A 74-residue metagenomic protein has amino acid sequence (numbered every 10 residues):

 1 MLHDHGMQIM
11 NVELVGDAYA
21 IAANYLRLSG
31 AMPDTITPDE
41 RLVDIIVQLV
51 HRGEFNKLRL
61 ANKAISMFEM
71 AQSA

Functional and structural regions predicted by a protein language model:
M1-G30: N-terminal acidic leader/helix
L2-V12, N62, F68-A74: Short, charged, intrinsically disordered terminal tails
V15, D39-V43, K57, A61: Short runs of predominantly hydrophobic/aromatic residues within well-ordered alpha helices that form helix-helix
L26-G30, I46-V50, Q72: Short amphipathic alpha-helical interaction patches enriched in hydrophobic/aromatic residues with interspersed Lys/Arg
I36-R52: Amphipathic alpha-helical segments that form the core helices of the histone-fold
V47-F68: Short, charged early-sequence alpha-helical segments and their helix-coil boundaries
